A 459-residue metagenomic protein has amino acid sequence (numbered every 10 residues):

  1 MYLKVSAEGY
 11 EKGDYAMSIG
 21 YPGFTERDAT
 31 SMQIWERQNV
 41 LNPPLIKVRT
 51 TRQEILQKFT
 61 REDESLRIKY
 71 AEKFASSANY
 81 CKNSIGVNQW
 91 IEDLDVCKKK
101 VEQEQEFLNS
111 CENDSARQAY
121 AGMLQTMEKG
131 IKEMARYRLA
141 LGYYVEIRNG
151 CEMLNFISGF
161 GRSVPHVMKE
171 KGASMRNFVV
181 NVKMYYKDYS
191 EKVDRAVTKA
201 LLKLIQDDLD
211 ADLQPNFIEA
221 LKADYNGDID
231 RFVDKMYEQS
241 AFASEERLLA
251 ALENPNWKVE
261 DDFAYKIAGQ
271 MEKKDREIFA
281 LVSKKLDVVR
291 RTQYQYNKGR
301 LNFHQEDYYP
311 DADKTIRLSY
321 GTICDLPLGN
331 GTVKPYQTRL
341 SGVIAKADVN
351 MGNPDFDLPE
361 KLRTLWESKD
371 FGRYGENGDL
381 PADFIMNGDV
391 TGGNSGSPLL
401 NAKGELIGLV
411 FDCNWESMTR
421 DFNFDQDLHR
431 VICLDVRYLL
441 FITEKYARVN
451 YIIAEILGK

Functional and structural regions predicted by a protein language model:
M1-K459: Terminal presequence/propeptide segments associated with secretion/organelle targeting and zymogen/polyprotein
